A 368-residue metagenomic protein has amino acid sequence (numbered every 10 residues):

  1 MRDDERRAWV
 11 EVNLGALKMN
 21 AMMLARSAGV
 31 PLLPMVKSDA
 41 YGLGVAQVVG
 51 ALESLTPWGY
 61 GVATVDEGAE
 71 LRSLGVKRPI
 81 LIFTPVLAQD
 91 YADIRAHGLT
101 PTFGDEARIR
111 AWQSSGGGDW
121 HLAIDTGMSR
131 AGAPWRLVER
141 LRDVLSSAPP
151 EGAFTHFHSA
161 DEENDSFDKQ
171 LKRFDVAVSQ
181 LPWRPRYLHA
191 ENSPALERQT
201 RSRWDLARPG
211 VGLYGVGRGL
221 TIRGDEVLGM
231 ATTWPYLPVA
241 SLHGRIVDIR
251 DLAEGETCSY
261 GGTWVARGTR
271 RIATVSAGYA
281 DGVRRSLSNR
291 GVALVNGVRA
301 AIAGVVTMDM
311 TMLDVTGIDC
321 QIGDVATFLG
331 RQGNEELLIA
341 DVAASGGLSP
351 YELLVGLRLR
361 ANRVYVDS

Functional and structural regions predicted by a protein language model:
M1-A21, R26, P31, E67 (+4 more regions): Active-site anion/phosphate-binding pocket segments in diverse small-molecule metabolic enzymes
R2-D4, A8-E11, G15-M19, G29-Q180 (+2 more regions): Active-site-proximal beta-alpha core segment in soluble small-molecule metabolic enzymes
